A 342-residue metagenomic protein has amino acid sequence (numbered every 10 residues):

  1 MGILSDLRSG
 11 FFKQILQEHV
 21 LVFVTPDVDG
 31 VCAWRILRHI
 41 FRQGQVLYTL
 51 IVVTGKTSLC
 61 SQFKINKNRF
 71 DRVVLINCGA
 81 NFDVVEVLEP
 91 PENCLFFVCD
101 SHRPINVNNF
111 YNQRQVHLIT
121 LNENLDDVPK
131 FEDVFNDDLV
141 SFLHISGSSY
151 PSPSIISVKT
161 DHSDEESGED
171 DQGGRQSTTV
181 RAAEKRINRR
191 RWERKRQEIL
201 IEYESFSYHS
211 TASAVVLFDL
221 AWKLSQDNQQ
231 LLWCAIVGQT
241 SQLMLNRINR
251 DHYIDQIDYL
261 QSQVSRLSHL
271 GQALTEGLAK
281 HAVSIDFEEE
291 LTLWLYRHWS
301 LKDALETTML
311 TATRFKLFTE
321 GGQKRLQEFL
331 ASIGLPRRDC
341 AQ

Functional and structural regions predicted by a protein language model:
M1-Q342: Replace "Mg2+/Mn2+-dependent" with "divalent metal-dependent
